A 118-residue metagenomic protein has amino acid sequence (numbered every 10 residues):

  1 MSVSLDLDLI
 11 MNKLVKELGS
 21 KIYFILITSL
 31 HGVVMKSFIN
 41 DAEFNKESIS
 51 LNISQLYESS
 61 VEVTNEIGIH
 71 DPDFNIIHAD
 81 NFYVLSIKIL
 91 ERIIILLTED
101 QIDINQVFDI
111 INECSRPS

Functional and structural regions predicted by a protein language model:
M1-S118: Non-catalytic interaction/Regulatory regions outside core domains
